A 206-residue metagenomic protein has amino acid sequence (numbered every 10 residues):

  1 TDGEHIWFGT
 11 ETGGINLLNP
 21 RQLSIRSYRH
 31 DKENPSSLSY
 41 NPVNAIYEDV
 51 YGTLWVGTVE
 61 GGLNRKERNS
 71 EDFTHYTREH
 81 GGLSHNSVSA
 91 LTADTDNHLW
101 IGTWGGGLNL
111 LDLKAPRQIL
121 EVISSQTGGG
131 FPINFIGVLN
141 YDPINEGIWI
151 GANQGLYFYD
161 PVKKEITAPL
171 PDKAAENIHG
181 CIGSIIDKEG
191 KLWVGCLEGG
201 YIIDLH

Functional and structural regions predicted by a protein language model:
T1-H206: Carboxylate-rich, polar loop motifs that coordinate divalent cations or form catalytic acidic clusters
